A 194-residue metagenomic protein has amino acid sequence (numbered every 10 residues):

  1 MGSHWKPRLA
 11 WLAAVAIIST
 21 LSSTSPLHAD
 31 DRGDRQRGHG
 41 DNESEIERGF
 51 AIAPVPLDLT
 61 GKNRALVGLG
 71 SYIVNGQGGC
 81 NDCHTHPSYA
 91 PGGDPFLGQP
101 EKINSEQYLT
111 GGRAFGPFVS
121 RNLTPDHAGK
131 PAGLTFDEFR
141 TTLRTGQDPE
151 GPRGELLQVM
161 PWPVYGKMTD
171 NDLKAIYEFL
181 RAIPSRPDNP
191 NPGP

Functional and structural regions predicted by a protein language model:
G2-A13: Bacterial N-terminal signal peptides that target proteins for export
L12-S22: Bacterial N-terminal signal peptides
S23-R32: Signal peptide processing junction and immediate N-terminal pro/mature segment of secreted/exported proteins
E45-N75: Electrostatic cytochrome c docking/interface patches
G70, Q77-P87, F139, I176 (+1 more regions): The canonical Cys-X-X-Cys-His
Q99-T141, P163-L173: Electron-transfer interface patches adjacent to heme c in soluble/periplasmic c-type cytochromes and di-/multiheme
T141-P149: Glycine-rich, acidic and aromatic/proline-enriched surface loops and short helix-turn segments that act as binding
E155-V164: Surface-exposed aromatic
